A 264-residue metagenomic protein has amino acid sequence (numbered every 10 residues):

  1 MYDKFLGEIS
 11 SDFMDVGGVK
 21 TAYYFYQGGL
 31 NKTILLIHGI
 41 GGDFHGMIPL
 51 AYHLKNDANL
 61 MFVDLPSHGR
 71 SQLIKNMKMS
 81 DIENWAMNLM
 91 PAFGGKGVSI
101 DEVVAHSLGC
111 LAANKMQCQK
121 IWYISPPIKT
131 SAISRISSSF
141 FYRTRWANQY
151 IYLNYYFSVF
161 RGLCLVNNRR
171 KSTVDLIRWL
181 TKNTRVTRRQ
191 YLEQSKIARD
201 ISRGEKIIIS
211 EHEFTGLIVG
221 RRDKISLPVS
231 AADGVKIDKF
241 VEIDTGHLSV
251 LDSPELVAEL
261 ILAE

Functional and structural regions predicted by a protein language model:
V19-R70: Conserved HGGG/HGGXW glycine-rich cap/lid loop of the alpha/beta-hydrolase fold
L35-G39, H106, V219-G220: The conserved beta1-alpha1 loop
F62-E102: Active-site loop/oxyanion-hole signature of alpha/beta-hydrolase fold enzymes
V104-G109, A113: Gly/Ala-rich beta-loop-alpha elbow adjacent to hydrolase catalytic centers
N114-K115, Q119-I151: Flexible "cap/lid" loop of the alpha/beta hydrolase fold
Y152-I208: Conserved alpha/beta-hydrolase catalytic His-Asp/Glu region
L192-D233, D244: Conserved serine/cysteine hydrolase catalytic core
T245-A258: Catalytic histidine-centered segment of alpha/beta-hydrolase-like enzymes
